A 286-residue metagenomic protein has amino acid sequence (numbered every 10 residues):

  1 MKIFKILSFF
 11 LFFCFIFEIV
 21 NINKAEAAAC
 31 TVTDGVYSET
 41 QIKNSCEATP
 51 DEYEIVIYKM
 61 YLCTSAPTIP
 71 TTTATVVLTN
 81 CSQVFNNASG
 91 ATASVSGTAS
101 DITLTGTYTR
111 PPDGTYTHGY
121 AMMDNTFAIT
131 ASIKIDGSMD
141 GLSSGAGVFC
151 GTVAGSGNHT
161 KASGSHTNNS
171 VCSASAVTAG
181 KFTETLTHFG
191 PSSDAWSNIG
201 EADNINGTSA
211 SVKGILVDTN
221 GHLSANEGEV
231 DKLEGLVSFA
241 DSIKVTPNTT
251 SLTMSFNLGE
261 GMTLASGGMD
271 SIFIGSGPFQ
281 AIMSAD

Functional and structural regions predicted by a protein language model:
M1-I6: Positively charged n-region of N-terminal signal peptides that target proteins for export
S8-F12: Internal alpha-helical transmembrane segments of multi-pass membrane proteins, especially GPCRs
F13-K24: C-terminal segment of classical bacterial N-terminal signal peptides
A27-D286: A short, solvent-exposed, low-complexity linear motif enriched for acidic/polar residues with Pro/Gly/Ser/Thr
